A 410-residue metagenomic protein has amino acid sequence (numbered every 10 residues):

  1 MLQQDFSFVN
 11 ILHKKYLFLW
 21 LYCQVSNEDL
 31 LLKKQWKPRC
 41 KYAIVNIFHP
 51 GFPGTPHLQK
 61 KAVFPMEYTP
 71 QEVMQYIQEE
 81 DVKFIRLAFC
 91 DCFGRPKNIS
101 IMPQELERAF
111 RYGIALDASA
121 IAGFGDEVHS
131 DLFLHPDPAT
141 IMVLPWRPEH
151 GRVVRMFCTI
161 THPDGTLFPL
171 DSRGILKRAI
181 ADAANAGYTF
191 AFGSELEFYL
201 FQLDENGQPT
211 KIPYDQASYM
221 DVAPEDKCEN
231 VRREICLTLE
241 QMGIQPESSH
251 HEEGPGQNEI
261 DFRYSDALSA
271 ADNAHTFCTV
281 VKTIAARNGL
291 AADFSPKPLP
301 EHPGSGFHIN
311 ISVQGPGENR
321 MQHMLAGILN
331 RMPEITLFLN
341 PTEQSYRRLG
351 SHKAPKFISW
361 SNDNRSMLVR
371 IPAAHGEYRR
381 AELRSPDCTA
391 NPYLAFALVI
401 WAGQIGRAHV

Functional and structural regions predicted by a protein language model:
M1-I11: Extreme N-terminal basic, low-complexity initiation segments that serve as generic localization/processing leaders
K41-A43, I47-P65: Short, Lys/Arg-enriched N-terminal segments with co-localized hydrophobic residues within the first ~10-30 amino acids
F64-R407: Glycine-rich, acidic/polar active-site loops that bind/position phosphate-bearing ligands
